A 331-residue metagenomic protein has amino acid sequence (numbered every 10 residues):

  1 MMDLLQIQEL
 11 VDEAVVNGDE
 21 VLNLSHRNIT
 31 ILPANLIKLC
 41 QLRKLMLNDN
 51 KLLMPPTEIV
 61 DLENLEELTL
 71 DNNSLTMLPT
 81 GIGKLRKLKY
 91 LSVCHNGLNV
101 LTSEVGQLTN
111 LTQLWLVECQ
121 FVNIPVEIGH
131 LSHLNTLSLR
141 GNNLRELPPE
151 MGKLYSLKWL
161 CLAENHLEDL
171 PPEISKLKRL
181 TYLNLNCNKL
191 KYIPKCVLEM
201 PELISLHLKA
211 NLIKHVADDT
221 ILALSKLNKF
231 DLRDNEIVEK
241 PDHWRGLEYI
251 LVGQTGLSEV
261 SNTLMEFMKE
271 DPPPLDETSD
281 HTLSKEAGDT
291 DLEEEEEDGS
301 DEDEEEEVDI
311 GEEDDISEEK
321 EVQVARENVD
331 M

Functional and structural regions predicted by a protein language model:
M1-G141, R145-C161, E168-P172, T181-Y182 (+4 more regions): The feature captures the LRR N-terminal capping module
C187, A210: Active-site proximal loops enriched in glycine and acidic residues that flank catalytic Cys/His/Asp and coordinate
M200: Short alpha-helical DNA-recognition segment
